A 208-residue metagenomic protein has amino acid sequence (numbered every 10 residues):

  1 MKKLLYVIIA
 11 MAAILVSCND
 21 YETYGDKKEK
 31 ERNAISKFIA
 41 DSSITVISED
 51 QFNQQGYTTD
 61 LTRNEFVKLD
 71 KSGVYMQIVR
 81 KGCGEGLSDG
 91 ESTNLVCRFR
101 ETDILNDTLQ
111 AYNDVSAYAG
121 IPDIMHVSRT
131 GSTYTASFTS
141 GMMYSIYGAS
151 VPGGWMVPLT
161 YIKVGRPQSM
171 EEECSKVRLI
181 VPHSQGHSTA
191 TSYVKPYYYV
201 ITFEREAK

Functional and structural regions predicted by a protein language model:
M1-C18: Sec-dependent bacterial lipoprotein signal peptides
C18-K208: Cross-family detector of peptidyl-prolyl cis-trans isomerase
